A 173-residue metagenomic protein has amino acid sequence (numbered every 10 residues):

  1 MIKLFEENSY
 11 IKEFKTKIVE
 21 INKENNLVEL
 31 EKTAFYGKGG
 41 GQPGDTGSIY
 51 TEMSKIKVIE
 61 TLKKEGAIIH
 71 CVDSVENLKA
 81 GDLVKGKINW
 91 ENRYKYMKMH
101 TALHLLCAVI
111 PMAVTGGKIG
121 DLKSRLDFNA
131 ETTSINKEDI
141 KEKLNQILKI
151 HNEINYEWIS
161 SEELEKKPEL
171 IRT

Functional and structural regions predicted by a protein language model:
M1-T173: Active-/binding-site microenvironments in catalytic and ligand-binding cores
